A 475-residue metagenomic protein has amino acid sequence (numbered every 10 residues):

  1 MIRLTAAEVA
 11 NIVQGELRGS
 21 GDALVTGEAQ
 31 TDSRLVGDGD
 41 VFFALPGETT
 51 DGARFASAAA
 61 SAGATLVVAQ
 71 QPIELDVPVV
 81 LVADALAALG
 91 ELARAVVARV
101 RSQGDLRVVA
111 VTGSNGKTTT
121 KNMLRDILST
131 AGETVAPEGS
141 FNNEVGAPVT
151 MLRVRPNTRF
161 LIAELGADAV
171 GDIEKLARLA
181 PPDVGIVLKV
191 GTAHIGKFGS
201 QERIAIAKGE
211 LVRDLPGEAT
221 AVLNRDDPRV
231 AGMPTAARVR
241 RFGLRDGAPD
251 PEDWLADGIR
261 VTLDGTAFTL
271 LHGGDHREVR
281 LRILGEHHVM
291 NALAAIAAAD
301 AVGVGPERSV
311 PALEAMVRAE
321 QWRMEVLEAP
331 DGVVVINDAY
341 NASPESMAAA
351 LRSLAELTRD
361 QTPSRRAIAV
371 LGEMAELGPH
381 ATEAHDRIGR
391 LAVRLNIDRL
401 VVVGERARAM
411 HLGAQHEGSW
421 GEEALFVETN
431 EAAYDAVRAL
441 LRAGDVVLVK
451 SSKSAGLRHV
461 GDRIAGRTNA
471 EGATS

Functional and structural regions predicted by a protein language model:
M1-R18, L35-V41, D51-R54, R107 (+8 more regions): ATP-dependent carboxylate-amine ligase
M1-T112, T119-T130, V145, L152 (+3 more regions): Short, basic phosphate-binding NTP loop
V9, D40, A59, L92 (+14 more regions): Residue-level signal for inorganic ion chemistry
G37, Q70-V79, R229-A236, D250 (+2 more regions): Short loop/helix-cap segments at secondary-structure boundaries that form the rim of catalytic
T65-E74, R225-R229, L244-D246, G404-R408 (+1 more regions): Short, polar loop motifs at secondary-structure junctions
L75, A88-R225, R229-R238, A439 (+1 more regions): Phosphate-binding loop of NTP-binding sites
D76-D84, A236-R245, E252-D253, G421-A424: Active-site regions of enzymes building and remodeling cell-envelope glycoconjugates
V154, L165-A193, A231-H276, A315-L327: Extended acidic/charged loop-beta regions that coordinate divalent cations and stabilize anionic phosphate/carboxylate
